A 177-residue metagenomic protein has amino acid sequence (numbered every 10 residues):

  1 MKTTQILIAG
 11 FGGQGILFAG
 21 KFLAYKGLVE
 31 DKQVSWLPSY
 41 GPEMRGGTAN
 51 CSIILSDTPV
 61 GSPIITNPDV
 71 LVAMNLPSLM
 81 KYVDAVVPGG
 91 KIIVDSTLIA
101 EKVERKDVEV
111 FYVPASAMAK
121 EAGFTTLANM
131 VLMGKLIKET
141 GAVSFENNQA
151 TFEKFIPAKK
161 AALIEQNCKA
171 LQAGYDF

Functional and structural regions predicted by a protein language model:
M1-F177: Active-site cofactor/cluster-binding pocket
